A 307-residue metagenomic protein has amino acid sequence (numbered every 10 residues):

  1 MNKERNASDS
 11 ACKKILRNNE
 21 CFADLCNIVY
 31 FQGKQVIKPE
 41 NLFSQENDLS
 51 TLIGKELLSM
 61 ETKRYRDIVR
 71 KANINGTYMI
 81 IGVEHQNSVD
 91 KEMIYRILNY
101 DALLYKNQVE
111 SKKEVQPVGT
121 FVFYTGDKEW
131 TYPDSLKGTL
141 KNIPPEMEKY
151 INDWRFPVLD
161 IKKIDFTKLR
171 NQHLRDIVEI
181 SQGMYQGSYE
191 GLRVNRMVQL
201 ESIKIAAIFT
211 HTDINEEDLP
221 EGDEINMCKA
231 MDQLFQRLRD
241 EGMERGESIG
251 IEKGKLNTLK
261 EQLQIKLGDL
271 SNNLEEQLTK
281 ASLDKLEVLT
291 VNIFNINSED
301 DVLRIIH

Functional and structural regions predicted by a protein language model:
M1-H307: Elongated, amphipathic alpha-helical interaction scaffolds
